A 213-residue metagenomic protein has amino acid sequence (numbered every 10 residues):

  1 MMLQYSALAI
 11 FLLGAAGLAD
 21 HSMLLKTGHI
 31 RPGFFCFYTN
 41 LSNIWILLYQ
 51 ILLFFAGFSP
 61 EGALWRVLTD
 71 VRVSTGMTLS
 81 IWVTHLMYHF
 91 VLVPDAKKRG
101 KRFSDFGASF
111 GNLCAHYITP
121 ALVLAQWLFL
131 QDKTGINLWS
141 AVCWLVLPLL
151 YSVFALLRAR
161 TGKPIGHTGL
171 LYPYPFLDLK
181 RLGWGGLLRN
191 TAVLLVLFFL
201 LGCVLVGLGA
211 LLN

Functional and structural regions predicted by a protein language model:
M1-I10: N-terminal membrane topogenic signal
F11-L25, G202-C203: Alpha-helical transmembrane segments of multi-pass membrane proteins
N43-F58, V71-D95: Short, contiguous, well-structured surface segments enriched in hydrophobic/aromatic residues
A63-S80, N137-L145: Interfacial segments of alpha-helical transmembrane regions
I81, V142-L157: Hydrophobic alpha-helical membrane-insertion segments
S109-A121, A192: Membrane-interface loop-to-helix entry segments
P120-I136, S152: Alpha-helical transmembrane segments in multipass membrane proteins, preferentially the mid-helix core
G162-K163, H167-N213: Membrane-interface transmembrane-helix boundary segments in multi-pass integral membrane proteins
